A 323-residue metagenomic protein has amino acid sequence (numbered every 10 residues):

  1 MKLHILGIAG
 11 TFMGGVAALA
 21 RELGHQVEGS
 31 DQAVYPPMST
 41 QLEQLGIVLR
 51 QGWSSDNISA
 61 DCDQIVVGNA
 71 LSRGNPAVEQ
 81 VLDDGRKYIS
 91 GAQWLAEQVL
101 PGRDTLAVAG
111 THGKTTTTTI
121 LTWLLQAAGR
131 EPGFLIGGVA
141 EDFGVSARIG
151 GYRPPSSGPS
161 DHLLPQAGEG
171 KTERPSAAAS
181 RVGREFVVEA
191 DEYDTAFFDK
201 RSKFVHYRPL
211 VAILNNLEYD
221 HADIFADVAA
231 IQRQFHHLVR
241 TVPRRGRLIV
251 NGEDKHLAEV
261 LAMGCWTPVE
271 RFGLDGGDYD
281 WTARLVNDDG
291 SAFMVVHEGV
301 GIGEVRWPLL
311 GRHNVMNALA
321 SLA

Functional and structural regions predicted by a protein language model:
M1-W94, R153, R247, K255 (+4 more regions): N-terminal leader/targeting and accessory segments in enzymes
K2-H4, F12, L19-L23, G102 (+4 more regions): Nucleotide phosphate-binding/pyrophosphate-handling subdomain across enzymes that bind or process nucleotide phosphates
I5, L19, G91-A140: Walker A (P-loop) phosphate-binding motif
D31, R50-W53, S90-A96, F134-V139 (+2 more regions): Beta-strand->loop->alpha-helix junctions that form or flank phosphate-binding loops in nucleotide-handling enzymes
D56, E141-Y152, V182-Y219, L257-I302: Extended acidic/charged loop-beta regions that coordinate divalent cations and stabilize anionic phosphate/carboxylate
R73-Q93, H206-N215, Q232-V239, P268-F272: A short, gly/pro- and small-residue-rich
Y152-R184: Intrinsic disorder/low-complexity segments
A212-N215, G246-V250: Conserved beta-strand/loop subsegment of P-loop NTPase cores
